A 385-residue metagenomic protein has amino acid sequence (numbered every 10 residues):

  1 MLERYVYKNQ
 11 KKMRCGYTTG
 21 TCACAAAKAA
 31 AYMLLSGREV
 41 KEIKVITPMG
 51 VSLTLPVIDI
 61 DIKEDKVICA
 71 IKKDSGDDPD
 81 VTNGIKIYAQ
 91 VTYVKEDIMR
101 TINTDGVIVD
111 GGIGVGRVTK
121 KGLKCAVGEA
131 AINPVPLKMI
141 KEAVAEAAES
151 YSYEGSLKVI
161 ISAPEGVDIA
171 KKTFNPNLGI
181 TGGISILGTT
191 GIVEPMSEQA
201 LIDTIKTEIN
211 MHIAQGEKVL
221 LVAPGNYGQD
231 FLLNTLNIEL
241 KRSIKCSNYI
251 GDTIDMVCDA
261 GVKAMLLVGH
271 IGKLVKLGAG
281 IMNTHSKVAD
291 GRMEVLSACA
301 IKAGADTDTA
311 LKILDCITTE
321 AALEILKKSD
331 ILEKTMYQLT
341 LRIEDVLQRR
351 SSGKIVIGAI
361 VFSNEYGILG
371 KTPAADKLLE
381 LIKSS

Functional and structural regions predicted by a protein language model:
M1-L178, A374: Generic N-terminal targeting/processing segments that precede catalytic cores or assembly contacts
L2-V6, R14, L178-I184, T189-Q338 (+1 more regions): A structural signal for small-residue-enriched, beta-sheet-centric alpha/beta enzyme cores and oligomeric scaffold folds
C22-A25, A29, D252, M256 (+1 more regions): Residues within well-formed alpha-helices
C24, S52, S185, D203 (+4 more regions): Residue-level detector of solvent-exposed, low-hydrophobicity positions
A30, P136, I140-Y151, E208 (+3 more regions): Hydrophobic, Leu/Ile/Phe/Ala-enriched alpha-helical segments that form helix-helix packing faces
I62-D65, Y88-Q90, V127-A130, N177-G182 (+4 more regions): Short, low-complexity, polar/charged sequence segments that are solvent-exposed and flexible
G106, T340-S385: Extended hydrophobic packing segments that form well-structured cores
D168, Q229, I368: Flexible, glycine-rich phosphate/dinucleotide-binding loops and adjacent beta-alpha linkers at cofactor/substrate
